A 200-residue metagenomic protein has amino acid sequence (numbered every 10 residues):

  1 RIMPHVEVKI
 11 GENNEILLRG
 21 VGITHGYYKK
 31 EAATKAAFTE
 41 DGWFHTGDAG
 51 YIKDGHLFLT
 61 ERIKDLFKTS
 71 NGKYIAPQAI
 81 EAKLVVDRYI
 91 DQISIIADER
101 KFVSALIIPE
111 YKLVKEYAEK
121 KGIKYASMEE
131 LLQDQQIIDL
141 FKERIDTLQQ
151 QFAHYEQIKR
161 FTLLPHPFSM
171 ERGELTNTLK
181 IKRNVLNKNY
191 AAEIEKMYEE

Functional and structural regions predicted by a protein language model:
R1-N13, K101-F102, P109-K121, F141 (+1 more regions): Conserved adenylate-forming
I2, V6-T69, A97: Conserved ATP-binding/catalytic segment of the ANL
M3-H5, I90, I158: Core-facing hydrophobic residues within beta-strands of well-ordered domains
I23, H56-V85, V114-D134, H154-I158 (+2 more regions): Adenylate-forming
D41, D87, F152: Acidic-histidine catalytic/liganding microenvironments
A49, D87-L113: C-terminal boundary motif of the adenylate-forming
Q92-S94, K101, R144-E200: Conserved C-terminal "lid"/linker of ANL adenylate-forming enzymes
